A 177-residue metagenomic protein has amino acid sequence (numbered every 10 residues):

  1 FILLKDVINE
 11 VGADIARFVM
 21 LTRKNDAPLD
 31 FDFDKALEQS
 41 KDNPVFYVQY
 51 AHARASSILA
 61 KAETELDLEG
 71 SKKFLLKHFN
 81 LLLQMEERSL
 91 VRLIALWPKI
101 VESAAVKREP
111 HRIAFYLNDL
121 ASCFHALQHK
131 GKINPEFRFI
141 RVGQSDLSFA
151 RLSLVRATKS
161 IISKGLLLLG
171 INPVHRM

Functional and structural regions predicted by a protein language model:
F1-M177: Non-catalytic interaction-recognition regions
